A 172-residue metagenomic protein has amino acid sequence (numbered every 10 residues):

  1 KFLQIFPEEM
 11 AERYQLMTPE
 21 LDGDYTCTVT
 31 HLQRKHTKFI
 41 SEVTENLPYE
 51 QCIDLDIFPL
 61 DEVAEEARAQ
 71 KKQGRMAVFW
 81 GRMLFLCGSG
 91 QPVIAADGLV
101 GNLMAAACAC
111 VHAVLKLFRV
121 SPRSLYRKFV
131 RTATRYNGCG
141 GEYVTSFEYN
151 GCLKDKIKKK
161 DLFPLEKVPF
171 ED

Functional and structural regions predicted by a protein language model:
L3-E65, Q73, F85-D97, G101-L103 (+2 more regions): Conserved catalytic core of two-metal-ion nucleotidyltransferases
G74-F79: Short, His- and charge-rich active-site/binding loops that engage polyanionic ligands
